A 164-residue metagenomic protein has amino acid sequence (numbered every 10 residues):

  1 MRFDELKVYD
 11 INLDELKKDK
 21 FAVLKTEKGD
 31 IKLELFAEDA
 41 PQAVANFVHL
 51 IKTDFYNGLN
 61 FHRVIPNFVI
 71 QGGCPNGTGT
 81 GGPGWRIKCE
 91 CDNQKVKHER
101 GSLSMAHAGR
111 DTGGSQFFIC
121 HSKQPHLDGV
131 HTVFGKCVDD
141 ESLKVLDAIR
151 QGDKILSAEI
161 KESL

Functional and structural regions predicted by a protein language model:
M1-L164: Cyclophilin-like peptidyl-prolyl cis-trans isomerases
